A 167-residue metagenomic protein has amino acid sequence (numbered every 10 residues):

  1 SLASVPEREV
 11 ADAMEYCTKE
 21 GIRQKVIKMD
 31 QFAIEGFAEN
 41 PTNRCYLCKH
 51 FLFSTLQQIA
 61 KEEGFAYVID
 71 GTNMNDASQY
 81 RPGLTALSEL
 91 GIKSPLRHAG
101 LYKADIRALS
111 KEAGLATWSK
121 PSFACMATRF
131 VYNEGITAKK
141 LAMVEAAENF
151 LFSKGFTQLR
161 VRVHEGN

Functional and structural regions predicted by a protein language model:
S1-E112, S153: ATP-dependent adenylation/nucleotidyltransferase module used to activate substrates
M29, T72, P121-F123, V163: Proline- and acidic/polar-enriched loop/turn elements at helix boundaries
K103, R107-A108, L115-A124, T157-L159: Short, structured loop/turn "capping" segments at alpha-beta junctions
K111-W118, V131, N149-F156: Short helix-capping and hinge/turn segments at secondary-structure transitions, especially at repeat and domain
K120-K140: Internal, active-site/partner-interface "lid" segment
A127-T128, K154-N167: Long, well-ordered amphipathic alpha-helical subdomains in the mid-to-C-terminal portions of large enzyme subunits
A138-L159: Short amphipathic alpha-helix segments
